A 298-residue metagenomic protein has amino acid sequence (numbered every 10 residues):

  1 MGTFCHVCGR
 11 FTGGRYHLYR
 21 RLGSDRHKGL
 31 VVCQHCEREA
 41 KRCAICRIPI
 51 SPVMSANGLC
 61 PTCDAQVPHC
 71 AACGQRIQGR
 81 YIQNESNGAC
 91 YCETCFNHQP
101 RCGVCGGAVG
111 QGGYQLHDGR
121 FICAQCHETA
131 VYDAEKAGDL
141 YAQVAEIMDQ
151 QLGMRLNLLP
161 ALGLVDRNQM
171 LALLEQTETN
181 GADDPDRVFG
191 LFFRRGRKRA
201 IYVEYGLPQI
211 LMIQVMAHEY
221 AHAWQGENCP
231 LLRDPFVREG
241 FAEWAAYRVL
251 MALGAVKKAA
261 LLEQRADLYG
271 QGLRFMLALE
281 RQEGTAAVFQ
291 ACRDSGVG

Functional and structural regions predicted by a protein language model:
M1-Q150: N-terminal low-structure segments adjacent to metalloprotease catalytic domains across cellular compartments
D64, P68, E93-G107, Q111-Y114 (+1 more regions): Pan-zinc metallopeptidase signature
V131-R199, G206: Auxiliary, metal-adjacent structural segments of Zn-dependent hydrolase domains
A137-L140, I213, A217, D234 (+2 more regions): Hydrophobic (often cysteine-bearing) scaffold residues that line and stabilize catalytic clefts of nucleotide/cofactor
M148, Q214-P230, E239-E243: Active-site recognition of the HExxH zinc-binding catalytic motif
D149-G153, Q225-G226, Y247-M251, R281: Sec-exported extracytoplasmic/periplasmic mature domains
G196-M216, P230-D234: Short pre-active-site segment immediately N-terminal to the catalytic Zn-binding motif
N228-G270: Post-HExxH zinc-binding segment in Zn-dependent metallohydrolases
